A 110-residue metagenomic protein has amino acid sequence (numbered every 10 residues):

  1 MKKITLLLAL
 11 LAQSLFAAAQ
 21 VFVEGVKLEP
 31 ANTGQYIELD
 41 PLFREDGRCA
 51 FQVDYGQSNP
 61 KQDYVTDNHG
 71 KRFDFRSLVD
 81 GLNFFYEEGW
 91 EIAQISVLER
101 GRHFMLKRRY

Functional and structural regions predicted by a protein language model:
I4, A17-Y110: Terminus-proximal functional modules
A12-F16: N-terminal signal peptide c-region/cleavage motif recognized by signal peptidases
